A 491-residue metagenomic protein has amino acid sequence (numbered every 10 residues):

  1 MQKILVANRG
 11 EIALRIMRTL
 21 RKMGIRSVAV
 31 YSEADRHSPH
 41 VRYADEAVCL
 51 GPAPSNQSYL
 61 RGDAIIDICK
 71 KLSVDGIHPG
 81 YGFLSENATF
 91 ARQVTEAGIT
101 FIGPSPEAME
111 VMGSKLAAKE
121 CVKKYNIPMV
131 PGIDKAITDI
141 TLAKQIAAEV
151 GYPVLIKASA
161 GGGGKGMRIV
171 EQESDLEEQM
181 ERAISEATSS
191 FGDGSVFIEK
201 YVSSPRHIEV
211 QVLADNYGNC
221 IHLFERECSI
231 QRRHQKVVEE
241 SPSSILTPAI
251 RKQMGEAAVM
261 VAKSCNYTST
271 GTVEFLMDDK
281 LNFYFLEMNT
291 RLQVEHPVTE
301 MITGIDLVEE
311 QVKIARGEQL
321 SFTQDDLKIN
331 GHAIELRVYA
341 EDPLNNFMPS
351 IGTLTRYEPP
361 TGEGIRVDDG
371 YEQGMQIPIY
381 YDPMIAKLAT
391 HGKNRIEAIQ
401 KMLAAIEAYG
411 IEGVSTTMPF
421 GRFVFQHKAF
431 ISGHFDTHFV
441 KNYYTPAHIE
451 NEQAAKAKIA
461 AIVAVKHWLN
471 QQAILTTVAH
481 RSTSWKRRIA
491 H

Functional and structural regions predicted by a protein language model:
M1-E120, K124-Y125, I137-Q145, A460-H480: ATP-binding N-terminal substructure of ATP-dependent carboxylate-amine bond-forming enzymes
V6-I25, A47, K70-L72, T95 (+4 more regions): ATP-dependent carboxylate activation and anion-phosphoryl transfer catalytic cores that bind Mg-ATP to form
M109-M112, M129, M167, M254: Methionine-biased hydrophobic packing positions in alpha-helices, especially within tandem helical repeat solenoids
G132-I133: Conserved beta3 strand of the protein kinase N-lobe
Q145-L155: Acidic/histidine-enriched active-site and ligand-binding environments that engage anionic O-linkages
A158: N-terminal nucleotide-binding beta1-loop-alpha1 segment
